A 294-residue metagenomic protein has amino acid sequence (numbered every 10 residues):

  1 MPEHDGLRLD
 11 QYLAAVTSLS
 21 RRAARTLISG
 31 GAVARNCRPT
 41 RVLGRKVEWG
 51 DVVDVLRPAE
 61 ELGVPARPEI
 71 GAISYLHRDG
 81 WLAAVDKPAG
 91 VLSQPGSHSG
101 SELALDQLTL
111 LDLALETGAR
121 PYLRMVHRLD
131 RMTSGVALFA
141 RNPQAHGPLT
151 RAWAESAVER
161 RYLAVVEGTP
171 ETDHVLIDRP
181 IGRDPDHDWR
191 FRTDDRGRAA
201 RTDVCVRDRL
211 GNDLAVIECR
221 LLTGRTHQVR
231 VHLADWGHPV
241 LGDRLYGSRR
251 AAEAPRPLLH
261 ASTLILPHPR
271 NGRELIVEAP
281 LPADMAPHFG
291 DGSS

Functional and structural regions predicted by a protein language model:
M1-L27, A59, G71-A72, D79 (+3 more regions): Pseudouridine synthases involved in rRNA/tRNA modification
M1-P185, L258, E278-P280, D284-F289: RNA pseudouridine synthases
V91-Q94, W189, L214-A215: Short small-residue beta-strand/loop micro-motif enriched in glycine and branched aliphatics
R131-T133, A157-R161, L176, G197-A200 (+2 more regions): Short gly/pro-enriched beta-turn/loop segments at secondary-structure junctions
P180-H187, R207-L210, P239: Short hydrophobic alpha-helical module
H187-D195: Short aromatic-glycine motifs in intrinsically disordered, low-complexity regions
V204: Long C-terminal interaction/binding lobes of large macromolecular proteins
